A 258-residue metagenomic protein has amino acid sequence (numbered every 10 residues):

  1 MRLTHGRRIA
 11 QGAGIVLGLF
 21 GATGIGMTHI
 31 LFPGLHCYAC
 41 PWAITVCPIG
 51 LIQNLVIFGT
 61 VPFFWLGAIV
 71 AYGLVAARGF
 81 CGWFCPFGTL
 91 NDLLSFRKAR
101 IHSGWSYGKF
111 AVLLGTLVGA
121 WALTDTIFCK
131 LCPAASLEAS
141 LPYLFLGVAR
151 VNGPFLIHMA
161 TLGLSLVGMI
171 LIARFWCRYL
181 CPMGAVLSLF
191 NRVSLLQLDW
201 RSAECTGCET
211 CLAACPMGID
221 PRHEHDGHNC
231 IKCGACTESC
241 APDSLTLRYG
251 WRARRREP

Functional and structural regions predicted by a protein language model:
M1-R222, H228-P258: Non-ligating segments of multi-cofactor redox enzymes
